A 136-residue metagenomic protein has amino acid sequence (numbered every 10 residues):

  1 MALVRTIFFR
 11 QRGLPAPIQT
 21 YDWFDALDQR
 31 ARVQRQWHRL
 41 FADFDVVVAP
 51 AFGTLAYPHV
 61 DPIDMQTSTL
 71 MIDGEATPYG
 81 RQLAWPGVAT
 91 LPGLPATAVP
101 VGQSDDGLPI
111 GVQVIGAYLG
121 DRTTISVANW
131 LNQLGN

Functional and structural regions predicted by a protein language model:
M1-H38, T54-L55, H59-P62, P100-L108: Short helix-loop capping/hinge segments that flank enzyme active sites or metal/cofactor-binding pockets
F9-Q19, T67-M71, P86-T97: Noncatalytic linker/hinge segments flanking ATPase motor cores
W23-L27, R35, P78-G80, W85 (+1 more regions): Structural helix-boundary/capping segments
D25, Y57-Q82: Short, surface-exposed loop/helix-turn segments at secondary-structure junctions that function as lids/hinges flanking
A51: Active-site segments of SGNH/GDSL-like serine hydrolases that catalyze O-acetyl group transfer/hydrolysis on lipids
